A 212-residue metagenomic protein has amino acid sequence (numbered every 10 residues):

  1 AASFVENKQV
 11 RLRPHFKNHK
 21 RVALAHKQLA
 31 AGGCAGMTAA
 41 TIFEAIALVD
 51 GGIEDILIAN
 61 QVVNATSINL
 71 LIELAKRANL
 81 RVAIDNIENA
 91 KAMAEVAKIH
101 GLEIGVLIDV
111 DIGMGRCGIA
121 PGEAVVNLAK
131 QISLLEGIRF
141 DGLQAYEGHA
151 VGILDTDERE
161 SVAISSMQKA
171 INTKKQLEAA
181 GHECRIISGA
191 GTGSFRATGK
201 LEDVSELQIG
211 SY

Functional and structural regions predicted by a protein language model:
A1-K8: N-terminal, Lys/Arg-enriched amphipathic/low-complexity engagement segments that precede the first folded domain
S3, E95, K130, Q168-I171 (+1 more regions): Surface-exposed alpha-helical segments enriched in charged/polar residues
E6, K98, S133, K175-E178: A general structural signal for alpha-helical elements within enzymatic catalytic domains
L12-K17, I186-S188: Short glycine-rich phosphate-binding loop at a beta-alpha junction
H15-G152, I164: Active-site-proximal beta-alpha core segment in soluble small-molecule metabolic enzymes
L154-Y212: C-terminal active-site-proximal or functional interface alpha/beta core segments in diverse enzymes
